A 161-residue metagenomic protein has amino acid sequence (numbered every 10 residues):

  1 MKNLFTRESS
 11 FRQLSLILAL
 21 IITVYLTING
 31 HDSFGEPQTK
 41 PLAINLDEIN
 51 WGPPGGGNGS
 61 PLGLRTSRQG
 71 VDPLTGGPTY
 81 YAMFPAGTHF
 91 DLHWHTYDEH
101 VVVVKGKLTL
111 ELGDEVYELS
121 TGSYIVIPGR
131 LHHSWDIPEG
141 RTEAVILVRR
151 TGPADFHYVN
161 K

Functional and structural regions predicted by a protein language model:
N3-I17: Bacterial N-terminal signal peptides that target proteins for export
S15-T27: Bacterial N-terminal signal peptides
G30-G76, K161: A short, N-terminal "cap"/entry segment at the start of jelly-roll beta-barrel domains of the cupin/DSBH fold
L42-I44, N50-W51, S134-K161: Double-stranded beta-helix
G59-P61, P73-T75, W94, V102 (+2 more regions): Extracellular/periplasmic catalytic domains that process cell-envelope and extracellular macromolecules
T75-H95, G129-R130: Conserved short histidine dyad/triad with adjacent acidic residue
P85-T88, H95-G113: Glycine- and acidic-residue-biased ligand/ion/polar-headgroup-sensing regions
G113-R130: Short acidic-glycine-tyrosine-enriched beta hairpin
